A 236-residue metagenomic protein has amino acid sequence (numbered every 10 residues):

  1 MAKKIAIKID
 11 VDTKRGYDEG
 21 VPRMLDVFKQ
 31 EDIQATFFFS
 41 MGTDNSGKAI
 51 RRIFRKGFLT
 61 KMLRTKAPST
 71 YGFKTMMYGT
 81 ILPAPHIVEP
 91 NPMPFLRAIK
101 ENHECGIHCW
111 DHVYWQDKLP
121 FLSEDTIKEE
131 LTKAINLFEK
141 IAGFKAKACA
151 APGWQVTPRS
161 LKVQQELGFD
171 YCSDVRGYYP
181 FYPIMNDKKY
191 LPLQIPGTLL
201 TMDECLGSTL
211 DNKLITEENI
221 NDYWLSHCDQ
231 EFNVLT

Functional and structural regions predicted by a protein language model:
M1-A148, G153-Q194, E217-L235: Catalytic alpha-helical scaffold of carbohydrate-active enzymes acting on polysaccharides/glycoconjugates
I195-I215: Positively charged, amphipathic and often flexible ligand-engagement surfaces
